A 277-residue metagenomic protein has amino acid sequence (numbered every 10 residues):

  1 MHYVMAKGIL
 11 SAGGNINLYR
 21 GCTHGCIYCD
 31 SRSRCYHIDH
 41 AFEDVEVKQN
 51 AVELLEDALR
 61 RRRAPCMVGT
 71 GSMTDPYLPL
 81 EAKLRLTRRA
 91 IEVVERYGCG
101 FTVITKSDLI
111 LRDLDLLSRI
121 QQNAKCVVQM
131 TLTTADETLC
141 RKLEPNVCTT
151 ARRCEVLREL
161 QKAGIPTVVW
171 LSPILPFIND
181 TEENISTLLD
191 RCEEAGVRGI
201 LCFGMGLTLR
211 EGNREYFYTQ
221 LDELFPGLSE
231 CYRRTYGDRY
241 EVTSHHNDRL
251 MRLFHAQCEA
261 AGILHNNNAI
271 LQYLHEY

Functional and structural regions predicted by a protein language model:
M1-M5, E183-Y277: Auxiliary Fe-S-binding modules of radical SAM enzymes
M1-Q129, T133-R141, T150, C154: Conserved Radical SAM active-site core
E43-V47, A82-R85, E144-R152, D180-T187 (+2 more regions): Alpha-helix N-cap and loop-to-helix initiation/capping positions
G98-C99, I165, V197: A structural motif
D108-L111, L175-S186: Active-site glycine- and acidic-residue-rich loops that bind and position anionic ligands or nucleotide-like cofactors
S118-Q121, L157-K162, H255, E259: Surface-exposed amphipathic alpha-helices with a cationic face
A135-E137, E144-N146, E159-T181, M205-L207: Conserved strand-turn element in the central/C-terminal portion of the radical SAM core barrel that lines
